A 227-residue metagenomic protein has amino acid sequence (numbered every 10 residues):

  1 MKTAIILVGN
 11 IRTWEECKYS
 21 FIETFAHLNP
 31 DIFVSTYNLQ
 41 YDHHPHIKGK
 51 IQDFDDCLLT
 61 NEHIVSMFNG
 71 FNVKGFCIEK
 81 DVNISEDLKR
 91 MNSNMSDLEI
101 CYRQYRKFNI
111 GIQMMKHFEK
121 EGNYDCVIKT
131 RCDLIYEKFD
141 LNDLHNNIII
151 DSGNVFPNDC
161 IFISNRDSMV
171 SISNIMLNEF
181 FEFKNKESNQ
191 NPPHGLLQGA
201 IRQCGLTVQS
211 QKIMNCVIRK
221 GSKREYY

Functional and structural regions predicted by a protein language model:
M1-Y227: ER/Golgi luminal nucleotide-sugar-dependent glycosyltransferases, focusing on the catalytic module
